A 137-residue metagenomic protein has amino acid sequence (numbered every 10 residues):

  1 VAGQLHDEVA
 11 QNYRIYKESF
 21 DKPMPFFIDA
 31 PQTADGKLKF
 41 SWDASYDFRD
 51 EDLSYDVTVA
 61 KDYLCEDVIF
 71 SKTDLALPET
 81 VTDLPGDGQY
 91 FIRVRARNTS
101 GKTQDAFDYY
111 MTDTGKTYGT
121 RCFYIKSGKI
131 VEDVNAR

Functional and structural regions predicted by a protein language model:
V1, L84-T103: Beta-strand-rich modules
V1-R49, Q104-R137: Pro/Thr/Ser/Gly-rich low-complexity, intrinsically disordered linker/stalk tracts
K37, D52-D56, Q89: Exposed beta-strand and adjacent loop surfaces of beta-rich binding modules that mediate intermolecular recognition
S45-V68: Solvent-exposed loop/turn segments flanking beta-strands in beta-repeat/beta-sandwich domains
S54-D56, R93, R121: Conserved beta-strand and immediately adjacent loop positions that scaffold enzyme active sites
V59, V68-F70, D83, G101: First exposed extracellular module after export/assembly in secreted or surface-exposed proteins
F70-A76: Short beta-strand segments within Ig-like beta-sandwich modules, predominantly Fibronectin type-III
L77-D83: Exposed aromatic-hydrophobic patches
